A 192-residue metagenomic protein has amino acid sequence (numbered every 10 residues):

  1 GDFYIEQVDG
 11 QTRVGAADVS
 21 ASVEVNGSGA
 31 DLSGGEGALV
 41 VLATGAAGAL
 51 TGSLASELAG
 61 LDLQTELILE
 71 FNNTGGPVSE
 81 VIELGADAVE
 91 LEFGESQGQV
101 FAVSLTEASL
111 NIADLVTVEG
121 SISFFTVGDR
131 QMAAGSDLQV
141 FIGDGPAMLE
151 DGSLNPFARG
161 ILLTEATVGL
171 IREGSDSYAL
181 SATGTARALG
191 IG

Functional and structural regions predicted by a protein language model:
G1-G192: N-terminal low-complexity, acidic/Ser/Thr/Gly/Pro-rich segments that act as secretory/membrane-targeting modules
